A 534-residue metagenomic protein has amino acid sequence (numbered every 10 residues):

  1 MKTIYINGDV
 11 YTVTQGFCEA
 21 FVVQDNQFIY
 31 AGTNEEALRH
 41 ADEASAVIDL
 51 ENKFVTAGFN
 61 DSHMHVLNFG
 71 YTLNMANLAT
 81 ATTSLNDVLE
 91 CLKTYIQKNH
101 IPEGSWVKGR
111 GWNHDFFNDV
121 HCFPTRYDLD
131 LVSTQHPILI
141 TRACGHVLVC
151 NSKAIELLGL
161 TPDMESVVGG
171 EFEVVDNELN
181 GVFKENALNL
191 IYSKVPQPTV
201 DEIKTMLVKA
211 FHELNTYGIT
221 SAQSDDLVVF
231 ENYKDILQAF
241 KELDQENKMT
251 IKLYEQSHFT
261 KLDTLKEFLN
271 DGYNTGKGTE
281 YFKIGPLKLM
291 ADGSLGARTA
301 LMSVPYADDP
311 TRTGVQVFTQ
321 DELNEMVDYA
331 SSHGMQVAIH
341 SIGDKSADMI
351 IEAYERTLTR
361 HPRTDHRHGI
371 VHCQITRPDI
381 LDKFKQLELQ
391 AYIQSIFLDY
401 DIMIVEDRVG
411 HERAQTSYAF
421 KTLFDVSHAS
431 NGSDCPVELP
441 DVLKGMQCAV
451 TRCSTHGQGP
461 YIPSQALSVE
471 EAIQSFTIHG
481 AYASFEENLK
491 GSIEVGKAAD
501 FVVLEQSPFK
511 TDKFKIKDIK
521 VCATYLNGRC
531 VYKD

Functional and structural regions predicted by a protein language model:
K2-I6, Y11-N270, L289, S294-S346 (+5 more regions): Divalent metal-binding segments
D9-Y11, N26-I29, Y482, F501-V502 (+1 more regions): Short beta-strand segments in beta-sandwich/barrel cores
H65, T279-T299, E388-D399: Non-cysteine beta-strand/loop elements that form the S-adenosyl-L-methionine
D244-E246, G272-T279, R363, F384-Q386: Acidic (Asp/Glu)-rich catalytic clusters
L265-K277, I393: Substrate-binding cleft/loops of secretory-pathway carbohydrate-active enzymes
D328-A338, I342-H368, H372-C373, P378-D382 (+2 more regions): His/Asp/Glu-enriched, well-ordered alpha-helical/loop segment that forms or immediately abuts the divalent-metal
K513: Short, solvent-exposed loop/beta-turn-alpha elements that line the ligand-binding surface or hinge of extracytoplasmic
